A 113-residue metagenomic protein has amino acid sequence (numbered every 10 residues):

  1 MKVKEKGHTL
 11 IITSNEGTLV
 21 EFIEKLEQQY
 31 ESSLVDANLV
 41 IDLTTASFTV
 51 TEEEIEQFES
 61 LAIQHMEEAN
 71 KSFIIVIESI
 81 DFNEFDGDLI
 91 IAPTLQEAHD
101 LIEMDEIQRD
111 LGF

Functional and structural regions predicted by a protein language model:
K2-F113: Amphipathic, Lys/Arg-enriched alpha-helical "gate/interface" segment within cytosolic domains that mediates
